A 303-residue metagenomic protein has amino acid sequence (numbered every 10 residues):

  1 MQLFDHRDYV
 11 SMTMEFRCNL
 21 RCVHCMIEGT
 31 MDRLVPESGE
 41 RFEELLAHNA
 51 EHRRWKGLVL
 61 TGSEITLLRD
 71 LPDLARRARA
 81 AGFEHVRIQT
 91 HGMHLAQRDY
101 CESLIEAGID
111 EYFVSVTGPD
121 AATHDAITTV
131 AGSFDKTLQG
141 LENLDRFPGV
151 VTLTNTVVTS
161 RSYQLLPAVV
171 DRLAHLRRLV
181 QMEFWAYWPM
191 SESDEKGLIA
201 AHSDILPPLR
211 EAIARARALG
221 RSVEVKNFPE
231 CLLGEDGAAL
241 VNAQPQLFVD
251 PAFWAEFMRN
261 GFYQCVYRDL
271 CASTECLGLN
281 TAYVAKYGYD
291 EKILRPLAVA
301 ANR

Functional and structural regions predicted by a protein language model:
M1-T90, L95-A107: Conserved alpha-helical substructure of the radical SAM core
D8-V10, K56-L60, V86-I88, Y112-V114 (+3 more regions): Hydrophobic faces of well-ordered beta-strands that scaffold small-molecule active sites in alpha/beta enzyme cores
C18, C22-C25, C231, C265 (+2 more regions): Disulfide-bonded cysteines in secreted/extracellular proteins and peptides
N19, I65-L67, G92-L95, D110-V130 (+2 more regions): Conserved radical SAM core fold
L34, F42, E106, A122 (+2 more regions): Radical SAM enzyme [4Fe-4S]-AdoMet core and its adjacent flexible, acidic and glycine-rich loops/tails across
D236-R303: Flexible mid-to-C-terminal extensions adjoining Fe-S/redox cofactors in radical SAM and related proteins
